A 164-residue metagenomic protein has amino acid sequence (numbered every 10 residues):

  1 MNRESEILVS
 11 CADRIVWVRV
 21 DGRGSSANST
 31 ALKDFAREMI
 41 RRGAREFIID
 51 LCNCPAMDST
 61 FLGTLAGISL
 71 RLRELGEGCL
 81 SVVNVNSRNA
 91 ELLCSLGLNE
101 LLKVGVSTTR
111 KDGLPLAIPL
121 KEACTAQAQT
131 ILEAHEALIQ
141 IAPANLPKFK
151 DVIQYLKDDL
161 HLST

Functional and structural regions predicted by a protein language model:
M1-N53, L70-T164: STAS-like cytosolic regulatory interaction modules
A56: Residues immediately C-terminal
L65-S69: Histidine-anchored nucleotide/phosphate-binding helix
